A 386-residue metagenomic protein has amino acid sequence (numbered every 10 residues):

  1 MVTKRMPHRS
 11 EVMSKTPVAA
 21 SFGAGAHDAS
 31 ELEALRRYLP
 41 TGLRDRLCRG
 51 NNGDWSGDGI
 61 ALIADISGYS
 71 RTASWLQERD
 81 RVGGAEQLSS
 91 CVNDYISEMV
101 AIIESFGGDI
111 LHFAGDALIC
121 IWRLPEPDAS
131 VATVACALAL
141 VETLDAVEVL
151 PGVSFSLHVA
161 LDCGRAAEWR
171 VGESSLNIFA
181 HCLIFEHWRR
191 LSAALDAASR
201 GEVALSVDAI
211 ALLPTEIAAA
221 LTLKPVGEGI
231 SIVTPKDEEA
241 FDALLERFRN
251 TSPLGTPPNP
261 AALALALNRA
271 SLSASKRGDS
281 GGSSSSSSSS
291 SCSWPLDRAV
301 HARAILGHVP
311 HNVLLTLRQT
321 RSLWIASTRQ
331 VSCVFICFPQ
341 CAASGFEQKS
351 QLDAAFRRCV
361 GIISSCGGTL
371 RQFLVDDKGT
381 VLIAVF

Functional and structural regions predicted by a protein language model:
V2-I110, A114, G227-G282, S290-G379: Juxtacatalytic helix/coil linker segments that couple regulatory or sensory modules to the catalytic cores
G50, D58-S67, V100-A132, A146-E186 (+4 more regions): Catalytic core of nucleotidyl cyclases, primarily class III adenylyl/guanylyl cyclases
T72, I121, W169-R170, L212-L213 (+1 more regions): Residues that scaffold the ATP/ADP-binding catalytic core of kinase and kinase-like folds
E78, S105, A129-A132, C136 (+2 more regions): Intracellular eukaryotic protein kinase-like catalytic domain
V92-I96, V134-A137, I184-L191: Amphipathic alpha-helical transducer elements in NTP-driven molecular machines
M99, L140-T143: Short, well-ordered amphipathic alpha-helical segments that serve as non-catalytic structural scaffolds within diverse
D128-V131, C182, V203-A204, E347-S350 (+1 more regions): Catalytic cores and conserved motifs of cyclic dinucleotide signaling enzymes
E142-R170, R190-F241, F248-R249, G281: A short beta-strand->alpha-helix segment at the C-terminal rim of the class III nucleotidyl cyclase catalytic domain
